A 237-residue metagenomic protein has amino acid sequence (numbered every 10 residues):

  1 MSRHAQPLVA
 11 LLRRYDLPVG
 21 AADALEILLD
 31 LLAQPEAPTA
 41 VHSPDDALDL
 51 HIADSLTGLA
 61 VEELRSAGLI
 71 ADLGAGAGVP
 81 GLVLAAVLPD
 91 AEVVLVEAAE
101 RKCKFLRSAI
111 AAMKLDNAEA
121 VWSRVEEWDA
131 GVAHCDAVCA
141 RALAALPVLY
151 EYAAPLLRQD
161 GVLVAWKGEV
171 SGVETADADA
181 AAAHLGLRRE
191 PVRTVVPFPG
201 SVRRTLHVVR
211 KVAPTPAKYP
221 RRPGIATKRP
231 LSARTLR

Functional and structural regions predicted by a protein language model:
M1-A71, R101-D116: Class I SAM-dependent transferase core
Y15, T39-A40, D45-D46, L50 (+5 more regions): Flexible, active-site-adjacent loop/turn segments at secondary-structure boundaries
A60, L84, E127-D129: Short, flexible, glycine/charge-rich loop motifs used to bind or transfer phosphoryl groups or to couple energy/partner
G74: Conserved glycine-centered beta->alpha loop in an early N-terminal alpha/beta scaffold
A77-D90: Conserved SAM-binding loop of SAM-dependent methyltransferases across substrates and taxa, primarily the Class I
A91-V94, A98-R237: S-adenosylmethionine
